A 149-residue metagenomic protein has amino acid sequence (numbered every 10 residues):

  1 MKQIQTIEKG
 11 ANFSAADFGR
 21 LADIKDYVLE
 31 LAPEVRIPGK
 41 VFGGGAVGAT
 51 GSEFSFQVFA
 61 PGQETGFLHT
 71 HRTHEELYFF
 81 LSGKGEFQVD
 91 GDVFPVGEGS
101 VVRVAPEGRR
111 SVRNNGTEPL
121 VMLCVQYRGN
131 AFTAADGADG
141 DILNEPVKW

Functional and structural regions predicted by a protein language model:
M1-G51, A135-W149: A short, N-terminal "cap"/entry segment at the start of jelly-roll beta-barrel domains of the cupin/DSBH fold
V35-F42, S55-H71: Conserved short histidine dyad/triad with adjacent acidic residue
G48-S52, A60-E64, K84, R128-A131: Short, charged/polar surface micro-motifs in flexible loops or helix N-caps
T50, Q88-D92: Short strand-coil-strand connectors
F56-A60, T70-Q88, V125: Short, conserved beta-strand element in jelly-roll/cupin
Q63-T65, E75, S82-K84, E107-R109 (+1 more regions): A generic structural motif
E86, P106-F132: Ligand-binding loop in jelly-roll beta-barrel domains
G91-E107: Short acidic-glycine-tyrosine-enriched beta hairpin
